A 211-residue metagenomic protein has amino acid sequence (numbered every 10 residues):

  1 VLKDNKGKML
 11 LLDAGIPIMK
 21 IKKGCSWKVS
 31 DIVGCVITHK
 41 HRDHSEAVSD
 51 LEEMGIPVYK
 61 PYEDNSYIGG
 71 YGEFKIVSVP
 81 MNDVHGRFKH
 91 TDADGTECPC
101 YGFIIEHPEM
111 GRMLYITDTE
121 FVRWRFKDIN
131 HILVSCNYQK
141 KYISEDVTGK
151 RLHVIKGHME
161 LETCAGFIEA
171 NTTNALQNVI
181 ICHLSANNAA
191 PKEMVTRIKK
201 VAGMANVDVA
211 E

Functional and structural regions predicted by a protein language model:
V1-C25, P99-D118, H131: Conserved beta-strand hairpin/beta-sheet module of binuclear metal-dependent hydrolase folds, prominently
G7, V29-I32, G55, M110 (+3 more regions): A general structural motif
K8, P17-P61: Active-site metal-binding motif and surrounding structural segment of the metallo-beta-lactamase
A14-I16, K40, E63, M81-D83 (+3 more regions): Active-site metal-binding loops of divalent metal-dependent hydrolases
K20, S45-E46, R123, K141-Y142 (+1 more regions): Glycine/Thr-rich phosphate-binding loops of Rossmann-like dinucleotide-binding domains
D50-M110: Metallo-beta-lactamase
G69-D83, G111-M113, T119-F121, D128-K150: Conserved catalytic scaffold of divalent metal-dependent phosphoesterases
F126-A210: Cap/insert and terminal regions of metallo-dependent hydrolase folds
